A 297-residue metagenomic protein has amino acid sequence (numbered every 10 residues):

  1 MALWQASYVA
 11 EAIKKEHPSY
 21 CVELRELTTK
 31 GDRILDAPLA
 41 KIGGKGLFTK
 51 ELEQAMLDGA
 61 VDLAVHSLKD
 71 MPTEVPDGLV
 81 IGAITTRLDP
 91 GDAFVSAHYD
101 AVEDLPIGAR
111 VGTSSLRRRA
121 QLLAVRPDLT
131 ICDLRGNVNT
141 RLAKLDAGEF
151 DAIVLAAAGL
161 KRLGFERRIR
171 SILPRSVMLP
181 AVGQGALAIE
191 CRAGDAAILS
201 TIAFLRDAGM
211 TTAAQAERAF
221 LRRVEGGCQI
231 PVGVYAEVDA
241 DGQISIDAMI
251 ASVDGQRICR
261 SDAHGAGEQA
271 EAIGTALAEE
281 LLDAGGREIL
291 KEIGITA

Functional and structural regions predicted by a protein language model:
M1-I42, T49, A124-A297: Small-molecule-sensing regulatory modules
G46-G59: Short, well-structured alpha-helical segments in soluble
G59, I107, G148: Structured loop/turn residues at beta-strand edges in well-structured enzyme cores
V61-V65, D151-A152: Short, Asp-centered acidic motifs that coordinate Mg2+ and/or phosphate in catalytic or ligand-binding sites
L68-M71, V75-L129: A conserved helix-loop-strand patch within extracytoplasmic ligand-binding domains of the periplasmic binding
